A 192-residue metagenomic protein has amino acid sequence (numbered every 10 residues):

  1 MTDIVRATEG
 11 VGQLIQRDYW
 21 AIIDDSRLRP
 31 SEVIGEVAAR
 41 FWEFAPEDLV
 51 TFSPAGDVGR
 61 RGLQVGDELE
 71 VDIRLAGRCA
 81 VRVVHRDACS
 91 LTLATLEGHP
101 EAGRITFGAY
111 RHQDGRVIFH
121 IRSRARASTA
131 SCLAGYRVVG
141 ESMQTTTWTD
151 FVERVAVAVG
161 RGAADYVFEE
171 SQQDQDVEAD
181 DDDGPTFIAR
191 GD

Functional and structural regions predicted by a protein language model:
M1-D72, D180-G191: Hydrophobic ligand-binding cavity/cleft-lining segments
I4-E9, A80-V81, F119, S123: Short, flexible segments with low predicted structural confidence
D18-W20, E70, T92, T106-G108 (+1 more regions): Beta-strand secondary-structure signal
W20-I22, E68-D72, A80, T106 (+1 more regions): Ser/Thr- (and often Asn-) enriched beta-sheet segments in non-cytosolic proteins
E36, R40, F44, H99 (+3 more regions): Conserved short hydrophobic interaction patches
D72-D114, F187: Hydrophobic-ligand binding "helix-grip"
G98-S142: Beta-strand/loop substructures that line and gate deep hydrophobic ligand-binding cavities in soluble
C132-V177: A conserved amphipathic terminal alpha-helix motif
